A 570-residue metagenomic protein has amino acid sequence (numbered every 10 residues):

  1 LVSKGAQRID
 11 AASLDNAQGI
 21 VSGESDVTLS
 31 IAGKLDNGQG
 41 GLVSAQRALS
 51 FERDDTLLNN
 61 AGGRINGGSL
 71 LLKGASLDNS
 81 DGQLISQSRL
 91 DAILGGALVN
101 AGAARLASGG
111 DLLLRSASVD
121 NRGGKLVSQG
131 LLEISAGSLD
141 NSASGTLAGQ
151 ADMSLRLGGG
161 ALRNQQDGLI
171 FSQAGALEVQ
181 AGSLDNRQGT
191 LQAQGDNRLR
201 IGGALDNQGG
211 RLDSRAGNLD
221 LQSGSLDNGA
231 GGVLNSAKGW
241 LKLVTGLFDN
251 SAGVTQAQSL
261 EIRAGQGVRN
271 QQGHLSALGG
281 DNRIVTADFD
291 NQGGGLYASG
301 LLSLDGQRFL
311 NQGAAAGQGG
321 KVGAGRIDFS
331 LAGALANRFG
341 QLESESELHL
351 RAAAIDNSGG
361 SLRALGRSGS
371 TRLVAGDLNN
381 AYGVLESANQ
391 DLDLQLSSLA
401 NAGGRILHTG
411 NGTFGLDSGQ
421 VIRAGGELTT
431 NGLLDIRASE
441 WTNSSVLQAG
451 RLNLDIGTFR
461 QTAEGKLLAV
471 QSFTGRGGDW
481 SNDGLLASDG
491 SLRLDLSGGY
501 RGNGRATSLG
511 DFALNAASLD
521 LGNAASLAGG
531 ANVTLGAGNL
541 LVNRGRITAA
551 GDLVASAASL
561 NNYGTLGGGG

Functional and structural regions predicted by a protein language model:
L1-V2, N16-S22, N37-V43, L58-I65 (+24 more regions): Short, T/G/N/S-enriched strand-turn elements that build extracellular solenoid repeat scaffolds
G5-A12, S25-A32, V43, R47-L57 (+29 more regions): Well-ordered beta-strand segments characteristic of repetitive beta-sheet solenoids
